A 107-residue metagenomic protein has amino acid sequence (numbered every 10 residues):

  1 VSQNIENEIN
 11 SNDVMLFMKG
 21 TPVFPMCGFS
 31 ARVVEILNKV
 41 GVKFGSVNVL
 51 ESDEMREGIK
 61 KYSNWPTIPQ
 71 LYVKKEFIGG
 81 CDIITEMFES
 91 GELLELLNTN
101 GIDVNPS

Functional and structural regions predicted by a protein language model:
V1-M15, K43-G45, E54, L96 (+1 more regions): N-terminal organelle-targeting presequences
E6-K43: Local sequence-structure signature of Cys/Sec-based thiol-disulfide redox active-site neighborhoods
T21-V23, S52, I78: Conserved beta-strand elements of beta-rich interaction domains across eukaryotes, especially beta-propellers
F24-M26, M55, E86: Eukaryotic short linear interaction motifs
G41-E57, P66: Thiol-based oxidoreductase modules, predominantly thioredoxin-like and allied folds used for disulfide exchange
V73-N105: Non-catalytic, surface beta->alpha helical segment in thiol-disulfide oxidoreductase systems
